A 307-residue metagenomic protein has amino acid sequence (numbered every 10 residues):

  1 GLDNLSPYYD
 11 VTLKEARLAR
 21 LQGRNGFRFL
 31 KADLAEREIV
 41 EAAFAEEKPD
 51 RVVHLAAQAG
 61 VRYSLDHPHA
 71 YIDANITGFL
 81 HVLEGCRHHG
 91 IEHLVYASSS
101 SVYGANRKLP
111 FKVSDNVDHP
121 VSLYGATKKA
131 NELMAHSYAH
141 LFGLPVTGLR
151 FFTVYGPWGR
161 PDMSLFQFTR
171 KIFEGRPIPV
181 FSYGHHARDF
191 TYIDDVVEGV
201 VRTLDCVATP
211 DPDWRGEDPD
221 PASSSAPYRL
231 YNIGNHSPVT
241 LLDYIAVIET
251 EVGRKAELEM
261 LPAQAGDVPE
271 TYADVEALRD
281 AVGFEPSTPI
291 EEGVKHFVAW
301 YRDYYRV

Functional and structural regions predicted by a protein language model:
G1-V154, L204, F284, H296 (+1 more regions): N-terminal Rossmann-like NAD(P)+-binding domain of SDR-like oxidoreductases, especially those catalyzing
A35, A59, G159, V239-T240 (+1 more regions): Short alpha-helical
I39, A70, T77, N116 (+5 more regions): Residue-level recognition of oxygen-bearing side chains
L109-P110, P161-T169: A glycine/serine/threonine-rich, flexible loop-to-helix segment that serves as the NAD(P) cofactor-binding "lid"
A130, M134, Y138, F168 (+2 more regions): Hydrophobic alpha-helix immediately C-terminal to the catalytic Tyr-X-X-X-Lys motif of short-chain
I172-V307: C-terminal substrate-binding subdomain of Rossmann-fold SDR/epimerase-dehydratase oxidoreductases
